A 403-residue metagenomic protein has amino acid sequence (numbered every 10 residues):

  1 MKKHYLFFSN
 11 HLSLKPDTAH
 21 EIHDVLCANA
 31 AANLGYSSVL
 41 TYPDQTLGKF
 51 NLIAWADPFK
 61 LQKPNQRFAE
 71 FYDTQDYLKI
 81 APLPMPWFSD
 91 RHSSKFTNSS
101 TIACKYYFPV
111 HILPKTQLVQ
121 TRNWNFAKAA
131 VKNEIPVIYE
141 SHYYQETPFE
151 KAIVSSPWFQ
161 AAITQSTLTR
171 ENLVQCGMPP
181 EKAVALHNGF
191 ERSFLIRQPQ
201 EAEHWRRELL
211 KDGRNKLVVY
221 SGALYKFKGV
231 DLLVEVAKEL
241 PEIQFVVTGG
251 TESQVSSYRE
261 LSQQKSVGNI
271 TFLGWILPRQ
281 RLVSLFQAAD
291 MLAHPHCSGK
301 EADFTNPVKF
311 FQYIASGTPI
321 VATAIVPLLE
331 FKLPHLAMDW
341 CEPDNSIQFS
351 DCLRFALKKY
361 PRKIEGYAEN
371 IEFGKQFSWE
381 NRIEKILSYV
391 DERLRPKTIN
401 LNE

Functional and structural regions predicted by a protein language model:
M1-R67, Q165, E235-K238, T398 (+1 more regions): N-terminal subdomain of nucleotide-sugar transferases
L6-F8, I163, K211-K228, V234-A237 (+1 more regions): Conserved donor-binding/catalytic core segment of Leloir-type glycosyltransferases
A19, F194, Q200-E203, D344 (+1 more regions): A charged, aromatic-enriched C-terminal amphipathic alpha-helix characteristic of glycosyltransferases across folds
F149-A152, V174, F190-E208, G229 (+2 more regions): Acidic anion/phosphate-binding donor-loop and adjacent secondary structure in glycosyltransferase catalytic cores
L168, G189: Carbohydrate-associated surface elements
Y225-K228, L273, L277-S284, L292-Q312 (+1 more regions): Nucleotide-sugar-dependent
V246-G249, S256-V283: Nucleotide-activated donor-binding/catalytic signature segment of Leloir-type glycosyltransferases, i.e., the conserved
P334-I347, R354-P361: Conserved acidic donor-binding segment of nucleotide-sugar-dependent glycosyltransferases
